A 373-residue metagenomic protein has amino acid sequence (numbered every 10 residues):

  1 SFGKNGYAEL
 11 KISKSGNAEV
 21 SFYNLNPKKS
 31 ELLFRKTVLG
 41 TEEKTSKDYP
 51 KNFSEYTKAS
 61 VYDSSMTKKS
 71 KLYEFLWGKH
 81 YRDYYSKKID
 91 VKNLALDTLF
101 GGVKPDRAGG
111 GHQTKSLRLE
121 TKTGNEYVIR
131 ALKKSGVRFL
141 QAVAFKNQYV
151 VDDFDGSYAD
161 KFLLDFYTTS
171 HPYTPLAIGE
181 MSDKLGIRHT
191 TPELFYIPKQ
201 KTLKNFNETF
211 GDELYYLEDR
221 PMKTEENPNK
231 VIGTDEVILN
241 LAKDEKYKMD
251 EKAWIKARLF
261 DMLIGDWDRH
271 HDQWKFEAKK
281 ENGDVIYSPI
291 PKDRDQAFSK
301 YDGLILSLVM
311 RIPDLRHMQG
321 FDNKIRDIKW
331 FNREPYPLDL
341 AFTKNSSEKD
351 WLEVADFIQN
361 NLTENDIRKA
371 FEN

Functional and structural regions predicted by a protein language model:
S1-D48: Metal-dependent phosphoesterase/phosphodiesterase active-site architecture
F2-K4, A108-Q113, D268: A short catalytic or substrate-binding loop motif that flags glycine-/basic-rich loops and adjacent residues that bind
S15-N26, L32, E126-R130, D284-D293: Short, well-ordered strand-loop elements centered on a beta-strand within folded domains, enriched for acidic residues
N26, N125, S135, F195-P198 (+3 more regions): Short loop/turn segments at secondary-structure transitions that flank enzyme active sites
K28-T37, R138-V143, K300-G303: A short, polar/proline- and glycine-enriched secondary-structure boundary/capping micro-motif
E43-A253, A257: Phosphate-handling architecture centered on phosphoinositide signaling
L117-T121, K252-K300: Active-site acidic catalytic loop and adjacent metal/ATP-binding pocket of ATP-dependent phosphoryl transfer enzymes
F145, F166-P172, A278-N373: C-terminal catalytic region of ATP-dependent kinase domains
